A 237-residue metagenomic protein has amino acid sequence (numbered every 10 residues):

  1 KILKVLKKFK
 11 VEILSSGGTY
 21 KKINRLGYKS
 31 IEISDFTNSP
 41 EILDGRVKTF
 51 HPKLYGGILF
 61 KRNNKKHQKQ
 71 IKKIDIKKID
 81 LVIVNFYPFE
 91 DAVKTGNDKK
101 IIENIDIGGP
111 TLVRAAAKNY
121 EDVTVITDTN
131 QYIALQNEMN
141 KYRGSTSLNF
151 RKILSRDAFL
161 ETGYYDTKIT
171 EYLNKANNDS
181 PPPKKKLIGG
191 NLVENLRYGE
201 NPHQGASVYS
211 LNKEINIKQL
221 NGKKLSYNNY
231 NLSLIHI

Functional and structural regions predicted by a protein language model:
K1-E32, E121: N-terminal phosphate-binding or glycine-rich loops at protein starts, especially the Walker A/P-loop of NTPases
G18-F89: Glycine-rich nucleotide/cofactor/substrate-binding loop typically near the N-terminus or early in the first domain
K48-Y55, P88-N97, A116-A117, K213-Y227: Gly-rich Lys/Arg/Thr-decorated short loops/hinges at beta-loop-alpha junctions or inter-strand turns that position
R62, I107-P110, Y230: Catalytic, metal-anchored helix/loop core of enzyme active sites in primary metabolism
I76-Y198, H203-G205: Internal alpha/beta core interface subdomains
I235-I237: Conserved small/polar residues in nucleotide/adenosyl-binding loops
